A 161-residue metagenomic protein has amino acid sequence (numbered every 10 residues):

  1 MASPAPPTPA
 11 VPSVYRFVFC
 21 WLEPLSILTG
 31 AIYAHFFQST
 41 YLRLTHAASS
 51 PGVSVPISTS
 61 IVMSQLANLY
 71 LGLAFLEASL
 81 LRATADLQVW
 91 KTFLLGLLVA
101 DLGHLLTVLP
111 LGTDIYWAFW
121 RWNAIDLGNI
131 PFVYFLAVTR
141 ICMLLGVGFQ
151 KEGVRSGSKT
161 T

Functional and structural regions predicted by a protein language model:
M1-A5, T113: Membrane-proximal N-terminal segments immediately preceding the first transmembrane helix
P6-S13, Q38-L44, L69-A83: Hydrophobic alpha-helical transmembrane segments
P7-V11, G52-I57, T84, Q88: Juxtamembrane/transmembrane-helix boundary motifs in multi-pass membrane proteins
V11-G30, M63-L66, L87-T161: Eukaryotic polytopic
P24-V55: Hydrophobic transmembrane helix segments
Y33, L73-A83, T107-D114: Membrane-helix exit/interface motif
T45, S49, L76, I115-F119: Membrane-targeting and insertion segments and their boundary/processing signals
S58-L81, G96-L102: Core segments of alpha-helical transmembrane spans in multipass integral membrane proteins
